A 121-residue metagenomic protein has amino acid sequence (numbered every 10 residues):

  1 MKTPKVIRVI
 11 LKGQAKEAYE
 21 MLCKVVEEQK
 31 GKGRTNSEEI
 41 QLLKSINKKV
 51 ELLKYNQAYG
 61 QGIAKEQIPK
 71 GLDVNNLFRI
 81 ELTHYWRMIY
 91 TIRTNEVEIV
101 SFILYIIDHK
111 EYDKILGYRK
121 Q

Functional and structural regions predicted by a protein language model:
M1-Y85, R93-V100, I106-Q121: Basic, Lys/Arg-enriched alpha-helical interface segments
